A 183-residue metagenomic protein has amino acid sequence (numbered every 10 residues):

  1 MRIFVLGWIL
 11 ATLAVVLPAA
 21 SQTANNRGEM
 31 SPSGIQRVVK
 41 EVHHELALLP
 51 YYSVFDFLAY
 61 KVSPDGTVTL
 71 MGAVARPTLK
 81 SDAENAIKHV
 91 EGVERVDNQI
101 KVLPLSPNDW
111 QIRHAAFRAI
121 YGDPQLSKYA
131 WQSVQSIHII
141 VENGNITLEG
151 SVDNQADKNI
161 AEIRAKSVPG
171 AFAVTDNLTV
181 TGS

Functional and structural regions predicted by a protein language model:
R2-A11, V15-S183: N-terminal targeting leaders
